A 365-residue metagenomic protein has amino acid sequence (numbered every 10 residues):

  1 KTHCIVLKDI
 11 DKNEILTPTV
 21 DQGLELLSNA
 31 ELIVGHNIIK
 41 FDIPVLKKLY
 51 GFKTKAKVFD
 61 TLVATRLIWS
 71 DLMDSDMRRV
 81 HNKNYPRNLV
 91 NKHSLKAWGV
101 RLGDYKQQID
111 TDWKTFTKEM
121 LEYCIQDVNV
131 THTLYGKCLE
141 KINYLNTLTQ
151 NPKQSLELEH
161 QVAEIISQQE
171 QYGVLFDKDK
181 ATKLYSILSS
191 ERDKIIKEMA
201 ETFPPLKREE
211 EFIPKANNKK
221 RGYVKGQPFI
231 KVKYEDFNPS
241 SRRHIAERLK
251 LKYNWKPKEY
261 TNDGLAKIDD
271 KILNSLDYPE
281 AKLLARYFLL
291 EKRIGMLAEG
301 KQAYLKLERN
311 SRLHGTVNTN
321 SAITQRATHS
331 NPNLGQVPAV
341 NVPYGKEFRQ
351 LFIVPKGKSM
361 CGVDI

Functional and structural regions predicted by a protein language model:
K1-C4, Y85, L89-V90, Y105-K106 (+3 more regions): Conserved "right-hand" nucleotidyltransferase catalytic core of DNA-directed polymerases
T2-V20, E31-Y144, L156-L158, V162 (+1 more regions): Active-site-proximal helix-loop-helix substrate-binding element of RNase H-like nuclease domains
D21-L27: Short amphipathic alpha-helix with an adjacent loop that forms part of the alpha/beta core around
N29-E31, G357: Short coil/turn segments at beta-strand junctions that form active-site/ligand-binding loops
G35-N37, S241, V363: Short His-Asn-centered micro-motif
I38-I39, A181, I365: Short beta->alpha junction loops/turns
V58-D60, F352-I365: Conserved catalytic palm subdomain of right-hand nucleotidyl-transferase polymerases, strongest for RNA-directed enzymes
